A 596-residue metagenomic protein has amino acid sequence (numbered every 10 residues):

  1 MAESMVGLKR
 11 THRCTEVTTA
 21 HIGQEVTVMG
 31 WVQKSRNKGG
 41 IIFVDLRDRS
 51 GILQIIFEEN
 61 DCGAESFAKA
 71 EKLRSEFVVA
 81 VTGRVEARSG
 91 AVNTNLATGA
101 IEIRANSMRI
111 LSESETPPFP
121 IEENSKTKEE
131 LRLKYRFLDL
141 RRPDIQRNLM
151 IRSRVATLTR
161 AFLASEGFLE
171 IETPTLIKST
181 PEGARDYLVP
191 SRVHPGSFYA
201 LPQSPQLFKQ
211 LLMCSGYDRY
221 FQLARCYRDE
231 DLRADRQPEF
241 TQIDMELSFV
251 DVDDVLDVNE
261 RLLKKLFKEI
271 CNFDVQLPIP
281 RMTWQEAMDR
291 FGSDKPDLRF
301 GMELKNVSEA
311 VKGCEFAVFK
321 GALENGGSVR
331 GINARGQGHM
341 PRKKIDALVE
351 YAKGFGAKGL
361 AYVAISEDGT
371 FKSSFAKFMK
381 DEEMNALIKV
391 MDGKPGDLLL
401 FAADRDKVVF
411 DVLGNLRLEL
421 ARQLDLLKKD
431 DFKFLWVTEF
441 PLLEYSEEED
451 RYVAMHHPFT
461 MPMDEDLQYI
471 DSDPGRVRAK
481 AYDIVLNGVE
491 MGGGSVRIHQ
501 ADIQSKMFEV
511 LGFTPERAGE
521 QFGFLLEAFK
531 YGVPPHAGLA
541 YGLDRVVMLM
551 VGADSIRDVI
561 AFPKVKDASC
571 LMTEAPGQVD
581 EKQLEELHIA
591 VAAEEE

Functional and structural regions predicted by a protein language model:
M1-E596: Class II aminoacyl-tRNA synthetase catalytic cores and aaRS-like
